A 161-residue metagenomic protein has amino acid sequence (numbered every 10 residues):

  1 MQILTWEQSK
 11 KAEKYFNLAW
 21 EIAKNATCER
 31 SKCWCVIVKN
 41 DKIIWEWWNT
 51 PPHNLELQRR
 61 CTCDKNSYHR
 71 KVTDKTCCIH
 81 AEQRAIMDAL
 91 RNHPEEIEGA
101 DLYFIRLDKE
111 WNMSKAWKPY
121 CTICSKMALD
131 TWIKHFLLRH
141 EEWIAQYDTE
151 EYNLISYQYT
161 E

Functional and structural regions predicted by a protein language model:
M1-T5: Conserved N-terminal entry element of GNAT/NAT acetyltransferase domains
W6-K10, F16-N17, W45-E161: Zn2+-dependent cytidine deaminase-like catalytic core
W6-K32: Short, basic/aromatic recognition patches
N25-E29, V36-V38, H93: Short secondary-structure boundary/capping segments within folded domains
K32-E46, L137: Short beta-strand scaffold segments in enzyme catalytic cores
